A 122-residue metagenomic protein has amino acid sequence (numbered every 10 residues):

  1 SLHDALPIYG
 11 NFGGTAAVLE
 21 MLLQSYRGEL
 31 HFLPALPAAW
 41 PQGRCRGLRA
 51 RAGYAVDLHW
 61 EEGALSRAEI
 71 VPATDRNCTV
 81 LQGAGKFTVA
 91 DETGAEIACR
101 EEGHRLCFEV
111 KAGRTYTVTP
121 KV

Functional and structural regions predicted by a protein language model:
S1-L6: Short, small-residue-biased leader/transition segments that mark boundaries at the very start of proteins
I8-D57, E61: Catalytic cores of secreted or luminal carbohydrate-active enzymes
R49, A73, E101, E109-K111: Surface-exposed coil/turn segments at beta-strand junctions on protein surfaces, enriched
V56-L58, L65-P72: Short, well-ordered beta-strand segments enriched in hydrophobic/aromatic residues
R67-I70, R105-E109: Generic recognition of long tandem-repeat/solenoid scaffolds
E69-G85: Surface-exposed beta-strand/loop patches in extracellular or lumenal glycoproteins
K86-F108: Solvent-exposed beta-strand/loop surfaces of large extracellular or lumenal domains
K111-T115, K121: Tight coil/turn sites that cap or link beta-strands
